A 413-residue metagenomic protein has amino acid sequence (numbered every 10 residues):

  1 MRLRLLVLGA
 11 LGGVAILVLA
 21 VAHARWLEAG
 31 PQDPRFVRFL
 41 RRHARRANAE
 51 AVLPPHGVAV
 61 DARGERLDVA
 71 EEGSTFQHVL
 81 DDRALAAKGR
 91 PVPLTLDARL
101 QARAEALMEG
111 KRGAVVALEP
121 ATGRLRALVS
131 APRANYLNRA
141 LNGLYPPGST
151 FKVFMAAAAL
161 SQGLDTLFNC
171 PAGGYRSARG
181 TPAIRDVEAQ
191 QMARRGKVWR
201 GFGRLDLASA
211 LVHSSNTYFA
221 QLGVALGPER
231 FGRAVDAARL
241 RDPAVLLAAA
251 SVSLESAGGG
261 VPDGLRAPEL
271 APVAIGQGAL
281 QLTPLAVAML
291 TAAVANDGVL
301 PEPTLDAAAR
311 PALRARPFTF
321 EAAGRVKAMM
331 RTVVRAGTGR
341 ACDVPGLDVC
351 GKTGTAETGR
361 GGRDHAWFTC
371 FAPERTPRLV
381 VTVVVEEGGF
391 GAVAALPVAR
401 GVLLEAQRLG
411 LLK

Functional and structural regions predicted by a protein language model:
M1-S149, F154, G163-F168, E229-R239 (+1 more regions): Periplasmic/cell-envelope proteins involved in peptidoglycan metabolism and beta-lactam response
G113, E119-Y145, A158-E387, G391: Beta-lactam-recognizing serine transpeptidase/beta-lactamase-like catalytic domain environment
